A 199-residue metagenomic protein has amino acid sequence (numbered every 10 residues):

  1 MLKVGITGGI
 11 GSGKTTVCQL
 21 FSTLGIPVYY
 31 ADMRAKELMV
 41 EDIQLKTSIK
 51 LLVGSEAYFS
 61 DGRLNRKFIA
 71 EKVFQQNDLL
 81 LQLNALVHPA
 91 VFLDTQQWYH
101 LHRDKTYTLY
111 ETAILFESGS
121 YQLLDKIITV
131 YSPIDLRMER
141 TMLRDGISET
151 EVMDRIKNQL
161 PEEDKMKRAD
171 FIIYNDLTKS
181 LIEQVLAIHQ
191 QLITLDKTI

Functional and structural regions predicted by a protein language model:
M1-L64, L186, Q191-I199: Glycine-rich phosphate-binding loop of ATP-dependent small-molecule kinases
K3, C18, K46, R66-K67 (+6 more regions): A general structural signal for well-ordered alpha-helical segments in protein cores
P27, M33, K126, D170-F171: Well-ordered beta-strand positions
V28, T106-Y107, M166, F171: Hydrophobic "anchor" residues on beta-strands that sit immediately upstream of conserved functional sites
M33-D104: ATP-dependent small-molecule kinase phosphotransfer cores that center on conserved nucleotide phosphate-binding segments
L83, L109, I173: Residue-level signature of catalytic and energy-coupling elements of molecular machines, predominantly ATP/GTP-dependent
D94-H102, Y107-L143: ATP-dependent NMP and nucleoside kinases share a basic, alpha-helical "lid"
D94-T95, Q122-L123, I134, L143 (+1 more regions): Small-molecule kinase domains that catalyze NTP-dependent phosphoryl transfer to phosphate-bearing small molecules
